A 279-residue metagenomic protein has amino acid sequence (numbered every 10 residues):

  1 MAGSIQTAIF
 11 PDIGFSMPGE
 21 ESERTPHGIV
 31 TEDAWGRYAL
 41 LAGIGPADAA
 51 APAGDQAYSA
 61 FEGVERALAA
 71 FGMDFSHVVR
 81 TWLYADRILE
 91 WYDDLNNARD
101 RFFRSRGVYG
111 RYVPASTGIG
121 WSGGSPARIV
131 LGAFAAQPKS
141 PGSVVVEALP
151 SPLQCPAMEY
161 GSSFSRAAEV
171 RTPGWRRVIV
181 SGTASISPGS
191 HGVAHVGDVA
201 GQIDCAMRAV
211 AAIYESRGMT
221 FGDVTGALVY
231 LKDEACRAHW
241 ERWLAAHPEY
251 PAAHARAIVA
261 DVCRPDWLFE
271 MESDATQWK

Functional and structural regions predicted by a protein language model:
M1-K279: N-terminal presequence-like segments and the immediate start of the first folded domain
